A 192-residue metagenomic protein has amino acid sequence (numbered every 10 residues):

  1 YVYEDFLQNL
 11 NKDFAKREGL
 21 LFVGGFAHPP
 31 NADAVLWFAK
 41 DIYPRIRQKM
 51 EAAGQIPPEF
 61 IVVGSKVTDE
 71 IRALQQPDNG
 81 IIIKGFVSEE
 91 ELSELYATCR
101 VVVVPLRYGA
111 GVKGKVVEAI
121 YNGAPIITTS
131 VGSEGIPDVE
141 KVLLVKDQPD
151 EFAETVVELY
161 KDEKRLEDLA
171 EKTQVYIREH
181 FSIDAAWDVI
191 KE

Functional and structural regions predicted by a protein language model:
Y1-P77, I82-E91, A97: Conserved catalytic-core segment of nucleotide-activated headgroup transferases in glycan assembly
A27-P30, G111, L144, R178: Glycosyltransferase donor-binding loop in the core domain
A97-G111, A124-P125: Acidic donor-binding loop of glycosyltransferase active sites
R107-G109, P125, V131-E134, D150: Flexible glycine-rich beta->alpha loop in the catalytic core of nucleotide-sugar glycosyltransferases
K115-A119, P125-T128: Short hydrophobic beta-strand element within catalytic cores of glycosyltransferases and related nucleotide-activated
S130-L144: Short acidic/histidine- and often glycine-rich active-site loop of Leloir-type glycosyltransferases that engages
V142-D150, E158-E163: Conserved acidic donor-binding segment of nucleotide-sugar-dependent glycosyltransferases
K164-K191: A charged, aromatic-enriched C-terminal amphipathic alpha-helix characteristic of glycosyltransferases across folds
